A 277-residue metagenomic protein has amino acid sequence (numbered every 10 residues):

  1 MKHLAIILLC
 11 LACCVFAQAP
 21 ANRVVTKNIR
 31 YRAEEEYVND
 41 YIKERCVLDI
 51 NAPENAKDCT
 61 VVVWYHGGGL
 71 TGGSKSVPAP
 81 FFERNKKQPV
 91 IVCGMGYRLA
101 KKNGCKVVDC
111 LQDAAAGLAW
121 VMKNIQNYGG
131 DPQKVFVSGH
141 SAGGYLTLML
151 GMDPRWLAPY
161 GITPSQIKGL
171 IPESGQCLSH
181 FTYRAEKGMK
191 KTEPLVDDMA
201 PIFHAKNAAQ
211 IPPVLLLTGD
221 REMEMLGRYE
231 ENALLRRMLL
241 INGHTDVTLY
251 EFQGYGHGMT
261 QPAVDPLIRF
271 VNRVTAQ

Functional and structural regions predicted by a protein language model:
Q18-A56: N-terminal cap/lid segment of alpha/beta-hydrolase-fold proteins
A33-E34, P172-N207: Mobile cap/lid helix-loop segments that gate and shape the active-site cleft of serine hydrolases
D58-G68: Short beta-strand element of the alpha/beta-hydrolase
K75-G94: Short amphipathic alpha-helix adjacent to the substrate-entry channel of hydrolases
C105-Q126: Alpha/beta-hydrolase active-site loop
A119-R184, D197: Primarily recognizes the serine-hydrolase "nucleophile elbow" in alpha/beta-hydrolase and SGNH/GDSL folds
K187-D197, G219-T248: Active-site-adjacent alpha-helix of alpha/beta-hydrolase-fold enzymes
L217, A233-R236, L240-Q277: C-terminal catalytic histidine-bearing segment of alpha/beta-hydrolase fold enzymes
